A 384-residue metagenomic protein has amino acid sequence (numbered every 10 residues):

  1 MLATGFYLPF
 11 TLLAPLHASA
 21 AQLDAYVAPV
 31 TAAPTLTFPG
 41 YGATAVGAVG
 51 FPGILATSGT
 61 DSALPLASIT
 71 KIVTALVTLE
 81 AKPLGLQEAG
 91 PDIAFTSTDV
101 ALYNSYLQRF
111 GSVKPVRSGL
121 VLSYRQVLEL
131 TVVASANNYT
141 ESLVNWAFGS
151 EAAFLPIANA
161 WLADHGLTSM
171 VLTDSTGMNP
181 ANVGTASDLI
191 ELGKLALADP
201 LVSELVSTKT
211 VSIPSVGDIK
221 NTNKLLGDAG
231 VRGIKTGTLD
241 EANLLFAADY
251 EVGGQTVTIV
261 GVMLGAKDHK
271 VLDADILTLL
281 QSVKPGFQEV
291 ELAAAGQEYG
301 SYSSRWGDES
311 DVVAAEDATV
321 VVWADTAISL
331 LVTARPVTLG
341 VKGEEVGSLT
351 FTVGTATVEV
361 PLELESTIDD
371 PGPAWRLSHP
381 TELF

Functional and structural regions predicted by a protein language model:
M1-P9: Hydrophobic membrane-insertion alpha-helices, especially the h-region of bacterial N-terminal signal peptides
G5, T78, L244: Active-site-proximal flexible loops/turns
T11-S187, K194-P200: Active-site-adjacent loops and short helices of periplasmic peptidoglycan-processing enzymes
L167-T168, P180-N182, D188, G193-F384: Domain-terminus/edge residues, biased toward the C-terminal soluble/receptor-binding domains of extracytoplasmic
